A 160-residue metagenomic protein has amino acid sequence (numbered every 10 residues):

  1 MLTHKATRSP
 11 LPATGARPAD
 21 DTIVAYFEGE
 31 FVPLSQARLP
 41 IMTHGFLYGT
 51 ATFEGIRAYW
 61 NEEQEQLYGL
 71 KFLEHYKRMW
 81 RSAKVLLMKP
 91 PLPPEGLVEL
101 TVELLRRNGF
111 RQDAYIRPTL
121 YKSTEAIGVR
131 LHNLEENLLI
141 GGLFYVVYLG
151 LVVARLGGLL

Functional and structural regions predicted by a protein language model:
M1-L160: Conserved alpha/beta cores of soluble small-molecule-handling proteins
